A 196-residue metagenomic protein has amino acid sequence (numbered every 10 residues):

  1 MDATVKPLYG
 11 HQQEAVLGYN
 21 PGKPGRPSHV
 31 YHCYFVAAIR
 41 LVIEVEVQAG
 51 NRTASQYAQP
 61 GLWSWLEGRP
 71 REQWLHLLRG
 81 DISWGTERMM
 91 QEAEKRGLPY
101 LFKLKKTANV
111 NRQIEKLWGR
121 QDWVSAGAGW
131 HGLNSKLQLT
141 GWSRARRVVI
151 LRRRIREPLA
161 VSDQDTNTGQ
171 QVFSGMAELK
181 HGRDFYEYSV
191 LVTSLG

Functional and structural regions predicted by a protein language model:
M1-C33: Active-site-proximal, Lys/Arg-enriched surface segment that forms a nucleic-acid-binding/basic interface patch
M1-K6, R40, L75-G85, Y100 (+1 more regions): Short, conserved catalytic/metal-binding motifs centered on acidic residues
K6-L8, L41, N51-R52, S83-R88 (+1 more regions): Flexible loop/turn segments at secondary-structure boundaries
A37-A49: Gly-rich Lys/Arg/Thr-decorated short loops/hinges at beta-loop-alpha junctions or inter-strand turns that position
E46-R69: Active-site beta-loop-alpha junctions of metal-dependent nucleic acid enzymes, especially the RNase H-like/DDE
P70-W74: Short helix-terminating capping/connector loops at secondary-structure junctions
M90-P99: Short, surface-exposed basic-aromatic patches at helix termini and helix-loop junctions that form
P99-G196: An anionic, glycine-rich sequence signature occurring as long contiguous blocks
